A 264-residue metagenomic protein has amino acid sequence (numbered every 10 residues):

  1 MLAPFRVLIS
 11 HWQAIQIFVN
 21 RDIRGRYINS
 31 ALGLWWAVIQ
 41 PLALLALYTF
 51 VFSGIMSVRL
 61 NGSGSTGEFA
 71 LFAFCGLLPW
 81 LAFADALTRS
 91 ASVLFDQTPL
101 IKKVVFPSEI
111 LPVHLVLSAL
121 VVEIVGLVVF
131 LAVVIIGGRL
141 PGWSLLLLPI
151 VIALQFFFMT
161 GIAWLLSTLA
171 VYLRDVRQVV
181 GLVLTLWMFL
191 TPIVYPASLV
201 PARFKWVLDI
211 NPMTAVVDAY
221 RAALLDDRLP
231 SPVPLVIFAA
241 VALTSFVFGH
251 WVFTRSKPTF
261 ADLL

Functional and structural regions predicted by a protein language model:
M1-L264: Hydrophobic transmembrane alpha-helices and immediately adjacent juxtamembrane helices of multi-pass inner-membrane
